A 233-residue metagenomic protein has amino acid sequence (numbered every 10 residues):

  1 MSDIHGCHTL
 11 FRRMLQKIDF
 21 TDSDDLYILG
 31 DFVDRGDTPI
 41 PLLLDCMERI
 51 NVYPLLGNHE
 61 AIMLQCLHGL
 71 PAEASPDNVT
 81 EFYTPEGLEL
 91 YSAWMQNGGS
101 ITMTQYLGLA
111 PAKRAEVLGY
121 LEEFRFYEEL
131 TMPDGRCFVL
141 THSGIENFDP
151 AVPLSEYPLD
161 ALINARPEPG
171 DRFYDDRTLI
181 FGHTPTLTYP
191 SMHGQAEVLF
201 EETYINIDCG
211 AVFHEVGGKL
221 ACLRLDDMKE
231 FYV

Functional and structural regions predicted by a protein language model:
M1-D45, R49: N-terminal active-site segment of His-dependent metallophosphoesterases
D3, G30-D31, G57-N58, H183 (+1 more regions): Active-site glycine-centered loops adjacent to acidic/histidine catalytic or metal-binding residues that shape
H5-G6, D34, A61, I145 (+2 more regions): Short, glycine/acidic-enriched loop or turn micro-motifs at the edges of active sites
R12-L15, I40-P41, L67-H68, V152-P153 (+2 more regions): Short amphipathic alpha-helical segments
D24, N51-V52, F138, Y204: Short, conserved active-site loop motifs that form the nucleotide-linked donor/cofactor pocket
P39-E128: Active-site neighborhood of divalent metal-dependent phosphoester bond hydrolases
A93-N206, G210-G217, K229-Y232: Acidic, His/Gly-enriched loop-helix segments that form or flank divalent-metal centers in metallo-dependent hydrolases
